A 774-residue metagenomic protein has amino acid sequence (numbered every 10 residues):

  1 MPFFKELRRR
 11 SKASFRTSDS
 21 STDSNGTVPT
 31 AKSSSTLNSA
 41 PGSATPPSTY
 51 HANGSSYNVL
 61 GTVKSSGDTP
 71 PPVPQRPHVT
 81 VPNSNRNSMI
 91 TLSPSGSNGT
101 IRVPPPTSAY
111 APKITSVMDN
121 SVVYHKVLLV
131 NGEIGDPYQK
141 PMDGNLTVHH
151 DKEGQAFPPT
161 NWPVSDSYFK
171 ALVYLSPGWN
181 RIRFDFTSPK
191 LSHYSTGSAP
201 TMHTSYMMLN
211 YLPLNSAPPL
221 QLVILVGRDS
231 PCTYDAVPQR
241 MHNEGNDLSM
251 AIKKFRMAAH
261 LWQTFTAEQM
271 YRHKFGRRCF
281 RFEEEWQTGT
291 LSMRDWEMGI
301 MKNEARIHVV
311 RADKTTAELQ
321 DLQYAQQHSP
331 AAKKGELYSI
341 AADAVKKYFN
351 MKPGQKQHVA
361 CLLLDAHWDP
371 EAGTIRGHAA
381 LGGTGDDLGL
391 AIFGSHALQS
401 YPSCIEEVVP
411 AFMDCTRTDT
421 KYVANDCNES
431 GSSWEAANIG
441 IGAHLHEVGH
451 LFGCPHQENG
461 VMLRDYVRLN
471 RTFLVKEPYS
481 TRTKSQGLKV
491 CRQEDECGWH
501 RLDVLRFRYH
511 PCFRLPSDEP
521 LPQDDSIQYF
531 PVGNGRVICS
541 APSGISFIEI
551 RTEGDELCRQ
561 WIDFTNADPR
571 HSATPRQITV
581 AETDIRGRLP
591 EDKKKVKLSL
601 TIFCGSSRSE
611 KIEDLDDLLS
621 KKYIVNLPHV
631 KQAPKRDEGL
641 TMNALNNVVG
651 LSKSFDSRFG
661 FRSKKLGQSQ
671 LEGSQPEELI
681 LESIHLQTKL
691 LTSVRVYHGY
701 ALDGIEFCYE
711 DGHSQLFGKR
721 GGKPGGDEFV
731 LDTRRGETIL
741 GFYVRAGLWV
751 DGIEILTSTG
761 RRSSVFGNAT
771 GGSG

Functional and structural regions predicted by a protein language model:
M1-V103: Fungal intrinsically disordered, low-complexity serine/threonine- and proline-rich regulatory regions
R16-S18, K32-L37, P41, P46 (+5 more regions): Non-catalytic terminal regions of proteins
S43-A44, S56-N58, K64-H78, N87 (+5 more regions): Replace "(M1/M4/M9/M12/WLM)" with "(e.g., M1/M4/M8/M9/M12/M26/WLM)" and add "not limited to" to clarify scope
I90-P218, Q528-M642: Beta-strand-enriched, solvent-exposed domains that form extended recognition/catalytic surfaces
G154-P158, S167-W179, S188-L390, H396 (+1 more regions): Propeptide-to-catalytic entry region of secreted or membrane-anchored zinc metalloproteases
V423-G442: Short pre-active-site segment immediately N-terminal to the catalytic Zn-binding motif
N438-P455: Active-site recognition of the HExxH zinc-binding catalytic motif
R636-G774: Lectin-type carbohydrate-recognition ectodomains
